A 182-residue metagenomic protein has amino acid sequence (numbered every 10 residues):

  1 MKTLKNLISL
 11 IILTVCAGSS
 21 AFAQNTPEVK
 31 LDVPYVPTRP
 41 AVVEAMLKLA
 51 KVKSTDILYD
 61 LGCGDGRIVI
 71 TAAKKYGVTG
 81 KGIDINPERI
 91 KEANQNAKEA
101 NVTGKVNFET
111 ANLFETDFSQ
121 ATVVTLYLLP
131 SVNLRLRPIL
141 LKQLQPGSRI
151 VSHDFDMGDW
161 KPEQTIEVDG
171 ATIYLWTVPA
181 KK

Functional and structural regions predicted by a protein language model:
K2-I12, A21-D56: S-adenosyl-L-methionine
T55-G64: Conserved class I S-adenosyl-L-methionine
G66-I70: Glycine-rich SAM-binding Motif I of class I
A73-G77: Gly/Ala-rich phosphate-binding loop of Rossmann-like dinucleotide-binding domains, activating on the conserved
T79-D84: Conserved SAM-binding motif I beta-strand of class I
P87-Q120: S-adenosyl-L-methionine
S119-R135: A short SAM/SAH-binding and catalytic strip from SAM-dependent methyltransferases
S131-K182: C-terminal substrate-binding/active-site "lid" region of AdoMet-derived donor-dependent transferases
